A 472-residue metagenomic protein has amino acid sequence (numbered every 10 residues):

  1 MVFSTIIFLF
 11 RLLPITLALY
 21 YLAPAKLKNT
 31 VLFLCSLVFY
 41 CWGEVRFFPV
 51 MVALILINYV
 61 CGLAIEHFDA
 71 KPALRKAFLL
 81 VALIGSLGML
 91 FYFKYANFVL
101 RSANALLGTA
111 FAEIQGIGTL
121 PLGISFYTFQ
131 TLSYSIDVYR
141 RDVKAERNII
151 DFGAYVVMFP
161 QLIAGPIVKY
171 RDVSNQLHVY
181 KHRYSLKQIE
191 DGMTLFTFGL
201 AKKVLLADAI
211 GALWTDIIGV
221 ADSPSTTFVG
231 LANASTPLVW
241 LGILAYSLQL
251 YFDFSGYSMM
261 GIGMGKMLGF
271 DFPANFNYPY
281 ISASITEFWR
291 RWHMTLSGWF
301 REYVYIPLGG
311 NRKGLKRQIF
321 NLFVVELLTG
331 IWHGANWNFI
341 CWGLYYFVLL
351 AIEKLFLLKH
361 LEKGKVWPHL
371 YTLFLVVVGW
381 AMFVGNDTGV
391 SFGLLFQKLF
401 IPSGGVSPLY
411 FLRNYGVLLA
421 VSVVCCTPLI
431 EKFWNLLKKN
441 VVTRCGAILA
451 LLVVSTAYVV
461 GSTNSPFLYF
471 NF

Functional and structural regions predicted by a protein language model:
M1-N471: Membrane-embedded transmembrane alpha-helical bundles that form the catalytic cores of multi-pass lipid-modifying
